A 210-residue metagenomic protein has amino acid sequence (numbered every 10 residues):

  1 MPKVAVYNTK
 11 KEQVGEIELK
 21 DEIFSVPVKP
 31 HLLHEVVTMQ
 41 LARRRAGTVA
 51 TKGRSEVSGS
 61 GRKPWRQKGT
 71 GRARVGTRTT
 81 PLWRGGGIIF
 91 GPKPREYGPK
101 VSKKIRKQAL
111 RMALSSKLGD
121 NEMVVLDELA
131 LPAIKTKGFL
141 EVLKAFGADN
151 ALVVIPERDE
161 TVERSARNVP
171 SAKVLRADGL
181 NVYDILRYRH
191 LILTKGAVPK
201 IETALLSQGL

Functional and structural regions predicted by a protein language model:
M1-A46, G91-L210: Extended polybasic, low-complexity segments that bind anionic RNA or targeting/receptor surfaces
P30-K68: A short, flexible low-complexity segment enriched in Lys/Arg and Gly/Pro that occurs in N-terminal basic tails
R54-F90: Glycine/serine-rich anion-binding loops at beta->alpha junctions that coordinate negatively charged ligand groups
